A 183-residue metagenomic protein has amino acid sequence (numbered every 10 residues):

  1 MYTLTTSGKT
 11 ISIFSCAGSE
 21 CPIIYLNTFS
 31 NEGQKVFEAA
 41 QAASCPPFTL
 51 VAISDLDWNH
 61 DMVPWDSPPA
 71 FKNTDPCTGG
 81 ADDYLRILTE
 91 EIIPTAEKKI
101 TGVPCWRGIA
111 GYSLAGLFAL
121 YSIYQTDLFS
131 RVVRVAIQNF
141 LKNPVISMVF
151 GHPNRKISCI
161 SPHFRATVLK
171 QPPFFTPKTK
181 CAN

Functional and structural regions predicted by a protein language model:
M1-P22, F48: A domain-start/cap signature at the N-terminus of enzymes
E20-K99: Serine-hydrolase catalytic machinery in alpha/beta-hydrolase-like enzymes
S54, A110-Y112, V135-A136, H163: Alpha/beta-hydrolase-fold catalytic nucleophile elbow
Y84, S113-G116: Active-site loop->helix "elbow" adjoining a glycine-rich segment at hydrolase catalytic centers
I100-Y112: Alpha/beta-hydrolase fold nucleophile elbow
R107-G108, R131-V133: Residue in the alpha/beta-hydrolase core beta-strand immediately N-terminal to the catalytic nucleophile
G116-T126: Short glycine-enriched nucleophile-adjacent loop and the immediately C-terminal alpha-helix near the catalytic center
A136-N183: The feature captures the conserved acid-bearing segment of alpha/beta-hydrolase catalytic domains
